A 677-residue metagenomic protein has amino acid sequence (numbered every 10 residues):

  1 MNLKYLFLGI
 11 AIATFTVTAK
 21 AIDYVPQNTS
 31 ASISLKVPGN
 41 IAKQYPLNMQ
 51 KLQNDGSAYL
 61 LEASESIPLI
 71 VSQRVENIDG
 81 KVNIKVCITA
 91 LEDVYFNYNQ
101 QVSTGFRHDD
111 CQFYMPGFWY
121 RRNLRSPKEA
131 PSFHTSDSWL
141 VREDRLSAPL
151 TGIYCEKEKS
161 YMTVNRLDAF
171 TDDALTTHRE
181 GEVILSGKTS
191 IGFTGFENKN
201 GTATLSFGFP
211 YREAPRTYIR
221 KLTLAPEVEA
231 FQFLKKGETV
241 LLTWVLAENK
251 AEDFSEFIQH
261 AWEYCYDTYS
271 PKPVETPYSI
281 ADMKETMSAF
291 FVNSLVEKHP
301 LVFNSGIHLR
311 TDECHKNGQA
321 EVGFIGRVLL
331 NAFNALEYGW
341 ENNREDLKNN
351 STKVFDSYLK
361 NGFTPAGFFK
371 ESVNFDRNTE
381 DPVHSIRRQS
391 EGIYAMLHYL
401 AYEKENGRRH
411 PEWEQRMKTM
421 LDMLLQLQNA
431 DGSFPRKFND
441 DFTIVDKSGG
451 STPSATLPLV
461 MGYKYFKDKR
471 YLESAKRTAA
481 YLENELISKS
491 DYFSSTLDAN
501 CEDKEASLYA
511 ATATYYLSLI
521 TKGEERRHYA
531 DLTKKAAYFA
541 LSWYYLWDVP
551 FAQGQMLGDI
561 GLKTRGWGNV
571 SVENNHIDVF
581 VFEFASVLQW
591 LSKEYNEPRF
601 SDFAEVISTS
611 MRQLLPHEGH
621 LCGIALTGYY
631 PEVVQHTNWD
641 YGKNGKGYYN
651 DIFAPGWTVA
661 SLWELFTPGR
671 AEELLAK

Functional and structural regions predicted by a protein language model:
M1-I22: Bacterial Sec-dependent N-terminal signal peptides
I22, Q27-A31, K36-P46, L234 (+9 more regions): Low-complexity, Ser/Thr/Pro/Gly-enriched N-terminal "stalk/linker" regions
Y24, N40, Q53, A63-I67 (+1 more regions): Beta-strand/loop-rich accessory regions of lumenal/periplasmic or secreted enzymes, predominantly carbohydrate-active
F257-S294, N343-N361, E405-L425, K467-N484 (+3 more regions): Extended, well-ordered alpha-helical scaffold segments
S288-A320, K360-P382, L424-I444, E483-C501 (+2 more regions): Glycine- and aromatic-rich loop/turn segments at beta-sheet edges
L329-E345, E391-R409, S454-D468, Y509-E525 (+3 more regions): Well-ordered alpha-helical scaffold segments within catalytic/enzyme domains
R377-E380, H398-K469, N484, K534-Y544: Active-site lining segments of carbohydrate-active enzymes
S385-Q389, V445-T456, L486-K489, L497-A511: Aromatic-lined, polymer-binding surfaces characteristic of secreted/periplasmic polysaccharide-degrading enzymes
